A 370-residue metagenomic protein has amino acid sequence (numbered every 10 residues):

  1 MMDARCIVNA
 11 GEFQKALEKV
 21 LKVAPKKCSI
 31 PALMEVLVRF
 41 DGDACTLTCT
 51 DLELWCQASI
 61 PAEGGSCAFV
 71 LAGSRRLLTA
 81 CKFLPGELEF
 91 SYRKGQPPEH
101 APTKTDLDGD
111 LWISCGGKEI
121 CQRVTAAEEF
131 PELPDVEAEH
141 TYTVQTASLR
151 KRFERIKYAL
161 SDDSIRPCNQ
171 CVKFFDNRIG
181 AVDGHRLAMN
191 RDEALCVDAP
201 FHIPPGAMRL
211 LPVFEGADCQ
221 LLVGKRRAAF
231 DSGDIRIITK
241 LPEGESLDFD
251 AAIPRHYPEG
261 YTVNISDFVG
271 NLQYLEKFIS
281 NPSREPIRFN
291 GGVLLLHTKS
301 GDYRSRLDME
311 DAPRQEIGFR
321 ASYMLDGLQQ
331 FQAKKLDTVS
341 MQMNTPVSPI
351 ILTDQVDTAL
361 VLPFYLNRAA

Functional and structural regions predicted by a protein language model:
M1-A370: Structural preference for solvent-exposed beta-strand-turn elements and adjacent flexible terminal/loop segments within
